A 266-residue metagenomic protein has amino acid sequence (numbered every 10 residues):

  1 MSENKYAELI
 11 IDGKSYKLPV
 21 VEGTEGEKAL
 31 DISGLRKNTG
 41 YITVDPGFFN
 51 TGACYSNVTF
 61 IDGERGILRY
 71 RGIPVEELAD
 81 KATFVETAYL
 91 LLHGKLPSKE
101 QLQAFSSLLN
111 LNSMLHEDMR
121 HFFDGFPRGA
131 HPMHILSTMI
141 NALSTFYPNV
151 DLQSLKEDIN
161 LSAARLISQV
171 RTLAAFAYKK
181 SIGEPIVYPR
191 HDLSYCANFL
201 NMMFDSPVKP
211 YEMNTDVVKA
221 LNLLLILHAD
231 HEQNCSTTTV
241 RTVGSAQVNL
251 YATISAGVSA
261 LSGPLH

Functional and structural regions predicted by a protein language model:
S2-L265: Hydrophobic alpha-helical bundle cores within soluble ligand-binding/oligomerization subdomains
